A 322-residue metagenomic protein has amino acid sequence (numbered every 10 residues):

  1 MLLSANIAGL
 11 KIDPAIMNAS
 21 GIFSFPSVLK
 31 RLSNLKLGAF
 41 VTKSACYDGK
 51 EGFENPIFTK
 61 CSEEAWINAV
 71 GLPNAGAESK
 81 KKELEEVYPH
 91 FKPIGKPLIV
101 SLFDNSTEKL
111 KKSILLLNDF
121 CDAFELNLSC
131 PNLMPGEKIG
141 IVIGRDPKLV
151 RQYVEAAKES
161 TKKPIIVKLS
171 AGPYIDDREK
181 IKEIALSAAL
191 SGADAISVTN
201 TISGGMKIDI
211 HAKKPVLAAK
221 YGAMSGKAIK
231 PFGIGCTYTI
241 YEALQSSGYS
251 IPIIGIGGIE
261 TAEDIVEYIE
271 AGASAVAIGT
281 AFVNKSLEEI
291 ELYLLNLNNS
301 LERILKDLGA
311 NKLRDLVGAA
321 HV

Functional and structural regions predicted by a protein language model:
M1-L98, L102-K111, Y293, S300 (+1 more regions): N-terminal capping/small domains of soluble enzymes
L10-M17, K92-V100, S160-G172, E242-I256: Short beta-strand/loop segments at the ligand-binding rim of alpha/beta enzyme cores
N18, F40, K80, V100 (+5 more regions): Conserved, mostly hydrophobic/aromatic
S27-L32, E108-N118, Y174-L190, E242-S246 (+1 more regions): Catalytic cores of alpha/beta
L29, A77, K81-Y88, L110-L115 (+5 more regions): Generic structural signal for well-ordered alpha-helices, preferentially at hydrophobic/aromatic core positions
T42-Y47, N127-N132, S191, A195-G205 (+2 more regions): Glycine-rich phosphate-binding active-site loops on the catalytic face of alpha/beta enzymes
Y47-E63, M206-G222, I269, T280-L313: C-terminal helical cap(s) of enzyme catalytic domains, especially alpha/beta-barrels
W66, N132-K148, I181-Y249, E289: Glycine/Thr-rich beta-alpha phosphate-binding loop at enzyme active sites
